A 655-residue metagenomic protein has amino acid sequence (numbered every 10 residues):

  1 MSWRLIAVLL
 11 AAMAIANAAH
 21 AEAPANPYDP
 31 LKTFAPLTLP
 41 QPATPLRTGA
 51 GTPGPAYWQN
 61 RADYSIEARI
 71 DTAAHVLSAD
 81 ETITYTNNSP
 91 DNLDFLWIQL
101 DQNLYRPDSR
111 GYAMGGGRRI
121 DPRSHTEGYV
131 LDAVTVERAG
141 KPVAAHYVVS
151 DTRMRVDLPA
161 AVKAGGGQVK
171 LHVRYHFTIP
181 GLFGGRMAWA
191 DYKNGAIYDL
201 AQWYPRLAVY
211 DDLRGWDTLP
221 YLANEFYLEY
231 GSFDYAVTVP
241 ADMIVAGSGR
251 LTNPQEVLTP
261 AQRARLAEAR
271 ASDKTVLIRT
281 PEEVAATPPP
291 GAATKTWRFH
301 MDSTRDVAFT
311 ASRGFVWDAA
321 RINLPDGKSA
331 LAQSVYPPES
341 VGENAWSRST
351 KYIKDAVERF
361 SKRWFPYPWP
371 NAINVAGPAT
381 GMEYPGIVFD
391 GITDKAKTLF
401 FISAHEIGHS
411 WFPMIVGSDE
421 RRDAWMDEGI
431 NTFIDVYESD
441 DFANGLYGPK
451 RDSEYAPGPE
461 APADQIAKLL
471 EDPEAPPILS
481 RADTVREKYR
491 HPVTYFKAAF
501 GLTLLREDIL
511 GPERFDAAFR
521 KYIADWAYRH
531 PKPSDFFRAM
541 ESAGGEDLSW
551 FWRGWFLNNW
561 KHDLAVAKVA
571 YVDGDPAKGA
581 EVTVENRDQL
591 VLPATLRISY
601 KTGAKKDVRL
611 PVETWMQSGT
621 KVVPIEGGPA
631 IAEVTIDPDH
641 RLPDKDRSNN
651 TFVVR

Functional and structural regions predicted by a protein language model:
S2, I15, P27-Q41, P45-R47 (+4 more regions): Hydrophobic alpha-helical and helix-loop surface patches within well-folded domains that function as non-catalytic
A23-Q99: Early extracytoplasmic/domain-onset interaction patches
A23-Y28, V76, T86, N92 (+7 more regions): A surface-exposed beta-strand-loop module
E81-I83, N87, I98-Q102, G167-G181 (+3 more regions): Short, hydrophobic/aromatic-enriched beta-strand segments in well-ordered soluble domains
L93-G140, D242-M243, S599, A604-R609: Solvent-exposed beta-hairpin/edge-strand motifs
D108-R123, H176-E229, F233, P254 (+1 more regions): Glycine/proline-rich low-complexity spacer/linker segments in large multi-domain proteins
P205-G215, L222-A404, F433, G445: Hydrophobic helix-coil surface modules that form long, contiguous segments used for peptide/substrate interaction
A246, T259, H562-A565, Y571-D637: Beta-strand-rich binding/interaction modules
